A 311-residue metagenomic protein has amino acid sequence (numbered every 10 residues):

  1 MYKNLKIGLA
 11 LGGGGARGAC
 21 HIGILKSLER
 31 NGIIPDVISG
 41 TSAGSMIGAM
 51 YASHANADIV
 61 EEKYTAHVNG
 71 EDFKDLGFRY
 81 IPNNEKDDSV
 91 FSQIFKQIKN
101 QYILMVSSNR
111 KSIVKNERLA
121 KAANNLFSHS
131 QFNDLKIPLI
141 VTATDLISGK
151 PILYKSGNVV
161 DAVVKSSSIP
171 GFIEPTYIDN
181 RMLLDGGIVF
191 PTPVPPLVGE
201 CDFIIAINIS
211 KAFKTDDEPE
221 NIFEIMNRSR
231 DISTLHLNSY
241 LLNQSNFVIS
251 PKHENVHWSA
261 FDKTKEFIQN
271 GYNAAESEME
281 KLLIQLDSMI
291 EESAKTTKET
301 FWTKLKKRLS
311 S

Functional and structural regions predicted by a protein language model:
M1-T41, A49-S311: Patatin-like phospholipase
